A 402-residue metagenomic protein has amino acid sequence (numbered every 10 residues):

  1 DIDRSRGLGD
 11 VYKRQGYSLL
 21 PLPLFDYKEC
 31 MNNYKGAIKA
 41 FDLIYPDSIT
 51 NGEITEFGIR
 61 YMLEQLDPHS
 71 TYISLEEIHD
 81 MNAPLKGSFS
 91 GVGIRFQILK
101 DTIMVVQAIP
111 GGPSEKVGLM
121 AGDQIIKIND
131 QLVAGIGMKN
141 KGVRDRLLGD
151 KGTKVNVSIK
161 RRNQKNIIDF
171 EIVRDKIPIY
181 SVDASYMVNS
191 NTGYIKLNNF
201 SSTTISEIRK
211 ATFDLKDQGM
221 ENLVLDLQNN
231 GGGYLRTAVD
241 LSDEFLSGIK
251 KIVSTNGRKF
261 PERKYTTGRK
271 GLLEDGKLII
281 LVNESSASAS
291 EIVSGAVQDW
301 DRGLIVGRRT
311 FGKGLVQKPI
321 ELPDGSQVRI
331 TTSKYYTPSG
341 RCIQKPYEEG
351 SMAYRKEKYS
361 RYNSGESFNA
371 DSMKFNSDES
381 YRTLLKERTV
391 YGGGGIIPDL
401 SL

Functional and structural regions predicted by a protein language model:
D1-Q15: Single conserved hydrophobic/aromatic residue that forms the stacking wall/gate of nucleotide- or nucleobase-binding
P21-C30, I38-N51, S74, M104-Q107 (+4 more regions): Cleft-lining beta-strand/loop regions that shape enzyme active-site pockets
K35-P84, N163: Interdomain regulatory linker/hinge segments that flank or connect interaction modules in polarity/junction/synaptic
H69-Q107: PDZ/PDZ-like peptide-tail recognition elements
G122-Q124: Structural motif
I126-K127, L304, R329, Q344 (+1 more regions): Hydrophobic beta-strand signal
I128-N129, K160, P346, G393: Residue-level recognition of conserved beta-strand edge/terminus positions
C342-L402: Conserved functional hotspot residues or short segments at active or partner-binding sites across diverse domains
